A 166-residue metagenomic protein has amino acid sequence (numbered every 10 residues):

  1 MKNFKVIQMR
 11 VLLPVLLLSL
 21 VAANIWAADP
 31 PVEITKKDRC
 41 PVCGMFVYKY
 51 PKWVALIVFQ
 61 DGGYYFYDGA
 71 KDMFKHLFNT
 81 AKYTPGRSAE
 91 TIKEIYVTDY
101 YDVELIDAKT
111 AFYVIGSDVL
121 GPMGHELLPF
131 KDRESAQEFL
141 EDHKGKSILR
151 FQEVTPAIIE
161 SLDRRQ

Functional and structural regions predicted by a protein language model:
M1-K2, A136: General N-terminal leader/first-domain-start detector
K2-L13: Bacterial N-terminal signal peptides that target proteins for export
L12-A22: Bacterial N-terminal signal peptides
A23-A27: Sec/Tat signal peptide C-region and signal peptidase I cleavage site
A28-G86: N-terminal secretory signal peptides
F59-Q60, I95, P156-A157: Acidic helix-start/capping segments at beta-turn-to-alpha-helix junctions
S88-Q152: Thiol/selenol-based redox catalytic cores and closely related redox-interacting motifs
K144-Q166: N-terminal targeting pre-sequences for secretion and organelle import
